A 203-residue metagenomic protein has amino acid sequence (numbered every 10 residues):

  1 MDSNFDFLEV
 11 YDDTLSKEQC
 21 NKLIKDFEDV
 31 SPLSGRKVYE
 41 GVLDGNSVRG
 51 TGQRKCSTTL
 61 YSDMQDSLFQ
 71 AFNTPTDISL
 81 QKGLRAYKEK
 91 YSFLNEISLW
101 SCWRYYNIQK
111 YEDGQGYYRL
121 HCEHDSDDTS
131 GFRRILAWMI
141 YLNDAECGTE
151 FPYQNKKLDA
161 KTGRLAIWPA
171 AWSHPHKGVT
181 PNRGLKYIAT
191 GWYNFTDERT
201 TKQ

Functional and structural regions predicted by a protein language model:
M1-L165, S173-Q203: Fe(II)/2-oxoglutarate oxygenase catalytic core
